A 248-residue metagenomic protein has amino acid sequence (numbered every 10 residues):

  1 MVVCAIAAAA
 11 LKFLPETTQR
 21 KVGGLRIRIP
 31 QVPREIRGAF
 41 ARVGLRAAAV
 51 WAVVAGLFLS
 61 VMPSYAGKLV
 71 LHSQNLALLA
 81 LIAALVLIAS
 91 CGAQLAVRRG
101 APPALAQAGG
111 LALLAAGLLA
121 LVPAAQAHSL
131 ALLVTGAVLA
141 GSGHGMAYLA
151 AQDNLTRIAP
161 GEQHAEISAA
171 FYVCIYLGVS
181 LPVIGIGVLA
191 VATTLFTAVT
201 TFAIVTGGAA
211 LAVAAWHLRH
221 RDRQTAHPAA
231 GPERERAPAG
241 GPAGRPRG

Functional and structural regions predicted by a protein language model:
M1-V2, V188-G207: A membrane-interface helix-boundary motif in multi-pass transporters
V3-V22: C-terminal membrane-cytosol helix-exit motif in multi-pass small-molecule transporters
A7-K12, A203-G231: Multi-pass alpha-helical transporter architecture, strongest for 12-TM Major Facilitator/SLC carriers used
F40-G56, V138: Pair of pore-lining "gating" transmembrane helices in MFS-fold secondary transporters
L69-V86, E166: Loop-to-transmembrane helix entry
L79-G100: Transmembrane alpha-helices of Major Facilitator/SLC transporters
A106-Y148: C-terminal transmembrane helical hairpin of 12-TM major facilitator-type secondary transporters
Q152-T193: A late C-terminal transmembrane helix in Major Facilitator Superfamily
